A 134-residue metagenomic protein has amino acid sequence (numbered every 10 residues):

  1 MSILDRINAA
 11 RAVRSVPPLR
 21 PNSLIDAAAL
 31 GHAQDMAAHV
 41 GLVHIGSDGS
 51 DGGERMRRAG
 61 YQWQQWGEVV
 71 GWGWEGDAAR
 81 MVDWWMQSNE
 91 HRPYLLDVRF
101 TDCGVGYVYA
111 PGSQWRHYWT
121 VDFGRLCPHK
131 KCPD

Functional and structural regions predicted by a protein language model:
M1-H39: A short alpha-helix/helix-coil micro-patch that ends at or immediately precedes a cysteine
A9, E54, P93: Surface-exposed charge patches
A12-R14, Y61, Q65-W66, F100-C103: Loop/turn elements at helix/coil->beta-strand transitions in domains of secreted/extracellular proteins
P18, V69, D122: Conserved beta-strand positions that form and line the central face of beta-propeller blades
D26-E75: Short, surface-exposed glycine/acidic/tryptophan-bearing loops
W72-D134: Disulfide-stabilized extracellular recognition modules
